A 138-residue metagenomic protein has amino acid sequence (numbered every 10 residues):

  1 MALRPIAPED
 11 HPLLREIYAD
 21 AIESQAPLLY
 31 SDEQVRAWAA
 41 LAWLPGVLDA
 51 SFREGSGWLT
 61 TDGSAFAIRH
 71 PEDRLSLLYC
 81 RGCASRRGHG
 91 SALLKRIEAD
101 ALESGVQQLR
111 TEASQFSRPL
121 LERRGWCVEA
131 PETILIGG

Functional and structural regions predicted by a protein language model:
A2-E16: A short beta-loop-alpha structural element at the N-terminal edge of CoA-dependent acyl/N-acetyltransferase catalytic
A19-G46: Conserved GNAT-fold acetyl-CoA-binding loop/helix
R53-H70: Conserved beta-hairpin
L75-S85: A short, internal acetyl-CoA/4′-phosphopantetheine-binding micro-motif in the GNAT/acyltransferase core
A84, G88-R96: Conserved acetyl-CoA pyrophosphate-binding loop and the N-cap/start of the following alpha-helix in GNAT-like
A101-Q115: Conserved GNAT acetyl-CoA-binding A-motif
E112, C127-G138: Conserved catalytic-core motifs of GNAT/GCN5-like acyltransferases
L121-E122, W126: Conserved active-site tyrosine of GNAT-family acetyltransferases
